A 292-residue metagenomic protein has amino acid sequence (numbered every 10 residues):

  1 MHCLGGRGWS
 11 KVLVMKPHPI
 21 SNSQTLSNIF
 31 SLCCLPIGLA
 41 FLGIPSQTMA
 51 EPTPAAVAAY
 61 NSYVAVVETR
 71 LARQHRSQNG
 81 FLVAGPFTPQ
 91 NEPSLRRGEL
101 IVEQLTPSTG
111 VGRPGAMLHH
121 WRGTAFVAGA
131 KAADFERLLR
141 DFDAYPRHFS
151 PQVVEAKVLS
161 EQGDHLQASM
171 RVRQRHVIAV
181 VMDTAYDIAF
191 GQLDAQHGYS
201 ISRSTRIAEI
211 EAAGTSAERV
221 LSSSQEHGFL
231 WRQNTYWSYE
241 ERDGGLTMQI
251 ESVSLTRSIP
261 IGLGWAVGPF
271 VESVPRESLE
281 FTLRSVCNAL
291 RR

Functional and structural regions predicted by a protein language model:
M1-N28: N-terminal secretory signal peptides that target proteins for export/translocation
L4, S10, C34-L35, T88: Secreted/luminal cysteine- and crosslink-motif detector
M15, P19-S21, G38, Q47 (+1 more regions): Intrinsically disordered, low-complexity segments enriched in proline/serine/threonine
N28-I44: Bacterial N-terminal signal peptides
I44-A50: Sec/Tat signal peptide C-region and signal peptidase I cleavage site
P52-R292: Eukaryotic helix-grip
